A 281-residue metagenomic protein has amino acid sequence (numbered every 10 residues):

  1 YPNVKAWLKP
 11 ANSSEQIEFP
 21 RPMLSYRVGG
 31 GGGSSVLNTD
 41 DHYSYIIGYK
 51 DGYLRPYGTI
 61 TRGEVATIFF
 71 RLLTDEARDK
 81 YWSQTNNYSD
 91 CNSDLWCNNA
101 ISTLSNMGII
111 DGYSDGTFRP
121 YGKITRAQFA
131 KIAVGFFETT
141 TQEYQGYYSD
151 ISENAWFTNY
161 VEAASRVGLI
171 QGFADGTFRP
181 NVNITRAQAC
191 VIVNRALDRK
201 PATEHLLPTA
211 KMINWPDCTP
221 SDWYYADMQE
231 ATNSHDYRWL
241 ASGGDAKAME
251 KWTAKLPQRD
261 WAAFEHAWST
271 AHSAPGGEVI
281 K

Functional and structural regions predicted by a protein language model:
P2-S13: Serine/threonine-enriched low-complexity regions used as flexible
N12-N98, N106-A127, V134-N159, I170-I184 (+1 more regions): Feature responds to low-complexity, polar/acidic, surface-exposed segments characteristic of secreted/exported proteins
K131, A163, V191, D217-C218: Predominantly extracellular/luminal carbohydrate-interaction, adhesion, and secreted-enzyme modules that are
A187-N194: Alpha-helical segment that forms one wall of the substrate-binding/catalytic cleft in peptidoglycan-active domains
